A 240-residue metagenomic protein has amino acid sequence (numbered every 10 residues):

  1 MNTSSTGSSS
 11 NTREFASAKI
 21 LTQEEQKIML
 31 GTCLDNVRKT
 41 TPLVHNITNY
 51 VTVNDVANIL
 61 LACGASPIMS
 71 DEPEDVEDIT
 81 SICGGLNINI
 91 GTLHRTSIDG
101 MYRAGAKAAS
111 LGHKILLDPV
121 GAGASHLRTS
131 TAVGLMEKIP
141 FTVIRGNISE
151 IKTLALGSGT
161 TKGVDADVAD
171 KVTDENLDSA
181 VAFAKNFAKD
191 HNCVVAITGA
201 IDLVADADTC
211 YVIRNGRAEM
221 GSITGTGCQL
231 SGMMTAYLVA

Functional and structural regions predicted by a protein language model:
N2-M69: Glycine-rich phosphate/adenosyl-contacting loop at the front of the ribokinase-like
I59-L111, L117: Active-site cofactor/substrate anionic-group-binding motifs, chiefly glycine- and Lys/Arg-rich phosphate-binding loops
L93-T96, G121-S125, L203, M220: Short, small-residue-enriched loops and turns at beta-alpha junctions that line or gate enzyme active sites
S97-G146: Glycine/small-residue-rich loop that forms an oxyanion/phosphate-binding "nest" at active or ligand-binding sites
R128-C210: Conserved phosphate/ATP/ADP-binding segment of small-molecule kinases
T153, T224-A240: Short, small-residue alpha-helix embedded
I213-G225: Short pre-catalytic strand/loop immediately N-terminal to key active-site residues, enriched for Gly-Thr
